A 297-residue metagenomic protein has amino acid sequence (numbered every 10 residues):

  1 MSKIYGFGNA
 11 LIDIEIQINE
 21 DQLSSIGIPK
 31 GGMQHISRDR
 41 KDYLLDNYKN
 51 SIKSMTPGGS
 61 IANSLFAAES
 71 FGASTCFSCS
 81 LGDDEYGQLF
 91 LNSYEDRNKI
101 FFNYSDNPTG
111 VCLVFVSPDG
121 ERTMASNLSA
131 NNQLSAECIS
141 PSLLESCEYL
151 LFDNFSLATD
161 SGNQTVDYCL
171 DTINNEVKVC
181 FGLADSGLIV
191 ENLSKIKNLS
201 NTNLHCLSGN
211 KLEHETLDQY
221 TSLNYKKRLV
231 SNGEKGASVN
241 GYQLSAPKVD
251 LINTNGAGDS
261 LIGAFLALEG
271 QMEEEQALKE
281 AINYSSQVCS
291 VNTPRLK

Functional and structural regions predicted by a protein language model:
M1-K30, K53-T56, C76, Q88-Y104 (+3 more regions): Ribokinase/PfkB-type carbohydrate-kinase core domain
D21-K49: Short catalytic helix/loop segments, enriched in acidic residues and glycine and frequently bearing histidine
M33-D39, E85-L89, K279-N292: Short, conserved aromatic-histidine micro-motifs
Y48-T56, L244-G256: Short pre-catalytic strand/loop immediately N-terminal to key active-site residues, enriched for Gly-Thr
T56-S78: Active-site alpha-helical elements of protease catalytic centers
G59-S64, G110-V111, I262: Short glycine/serine/threonine-rich phosphate/pyrophosphate-binding segments that cradle anionic phosphate groups
S70, P247-K297: Conserved post-catalytic alpha-helical subdomain immediately downstream of the catalytic base and nucleotide-binding
S80-G82: Alpha-helical transmembrane segments within multi-pass membrane transporters and channels
